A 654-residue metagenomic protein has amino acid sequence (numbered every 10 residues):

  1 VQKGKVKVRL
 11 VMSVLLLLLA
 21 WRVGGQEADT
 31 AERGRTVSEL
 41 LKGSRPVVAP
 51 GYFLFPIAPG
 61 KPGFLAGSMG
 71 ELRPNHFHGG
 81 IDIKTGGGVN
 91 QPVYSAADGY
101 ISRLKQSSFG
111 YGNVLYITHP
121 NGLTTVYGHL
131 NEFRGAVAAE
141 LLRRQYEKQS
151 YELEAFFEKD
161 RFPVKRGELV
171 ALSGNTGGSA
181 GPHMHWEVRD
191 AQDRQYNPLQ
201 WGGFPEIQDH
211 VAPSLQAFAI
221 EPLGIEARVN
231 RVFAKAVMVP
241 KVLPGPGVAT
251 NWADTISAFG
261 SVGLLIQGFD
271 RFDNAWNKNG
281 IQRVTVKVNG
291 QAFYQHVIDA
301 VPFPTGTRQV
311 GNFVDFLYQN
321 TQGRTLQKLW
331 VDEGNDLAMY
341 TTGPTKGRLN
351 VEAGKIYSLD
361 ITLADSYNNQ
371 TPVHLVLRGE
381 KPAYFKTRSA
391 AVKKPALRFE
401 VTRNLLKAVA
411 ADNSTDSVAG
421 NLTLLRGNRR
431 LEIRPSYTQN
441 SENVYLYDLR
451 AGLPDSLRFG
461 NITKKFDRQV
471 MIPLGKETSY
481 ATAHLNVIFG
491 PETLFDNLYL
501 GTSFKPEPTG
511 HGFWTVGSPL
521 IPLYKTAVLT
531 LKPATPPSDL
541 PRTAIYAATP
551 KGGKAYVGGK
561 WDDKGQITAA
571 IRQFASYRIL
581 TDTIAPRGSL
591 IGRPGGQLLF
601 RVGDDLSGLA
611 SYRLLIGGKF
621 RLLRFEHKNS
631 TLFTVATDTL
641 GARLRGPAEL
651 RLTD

Functional and structural regions predicted by a protein language model:
V1-E39: Bacterial Sec-dependent N-terminal signal peptides
Q26-T124, N131-A136, Y151-D160, K165-R166 (+3 more regions): Surface-exposed, glycine-biased beta-strand/turn segments
K165, Q208, L223-E226, F233-P382 (+3 more regions): Long, low-complexity serine/threonine/glycine- and acidic-rich segments characteristic of extracellular
L265-F269, L406-N413, T530-A534, Q597-D605: Short edge beta-strand/loop segments characteristic of extracellular beta-sandwich folds
N369-K386, G460-A483: Short beta-strand elements
Y384-D416, P508-V528, T581-P594: Extracellular ectodomain segments of secreted/surface proteins
L449-G460, Q566-A585: C-terminal beta-strand-rich structural cap/linker in extracellular carbohydrate-active enzymes
M471-G475, N497-T549: Proteolytic processing hotspots in large secreted/extracellular or virion-associated proteins and select intracellular
